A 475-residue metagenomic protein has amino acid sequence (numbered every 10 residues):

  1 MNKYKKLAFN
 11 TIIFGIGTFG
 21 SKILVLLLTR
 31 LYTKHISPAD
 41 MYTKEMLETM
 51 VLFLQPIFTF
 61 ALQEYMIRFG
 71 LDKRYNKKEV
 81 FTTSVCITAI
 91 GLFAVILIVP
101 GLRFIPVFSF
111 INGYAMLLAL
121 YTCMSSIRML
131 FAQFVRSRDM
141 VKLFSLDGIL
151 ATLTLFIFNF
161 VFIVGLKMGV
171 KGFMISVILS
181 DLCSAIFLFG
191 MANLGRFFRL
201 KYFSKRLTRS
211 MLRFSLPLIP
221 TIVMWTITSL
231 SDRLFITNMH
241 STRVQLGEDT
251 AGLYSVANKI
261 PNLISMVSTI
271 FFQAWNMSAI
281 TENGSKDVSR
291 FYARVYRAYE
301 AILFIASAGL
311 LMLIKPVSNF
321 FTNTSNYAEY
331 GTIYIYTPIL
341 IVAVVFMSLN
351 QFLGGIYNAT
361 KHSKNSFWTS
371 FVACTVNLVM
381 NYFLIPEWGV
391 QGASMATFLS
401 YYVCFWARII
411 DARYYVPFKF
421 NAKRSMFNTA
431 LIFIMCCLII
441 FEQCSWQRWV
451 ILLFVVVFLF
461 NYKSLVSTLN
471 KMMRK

Functional and structural regions predicted by a protein language model:
M1-L7, M116, V170, M174 (+5 more regions): Interhelical loop/hinge segments that connect adjacent transmembrane helices in multipass membrane
K3-Q63, I96-P100, A151-F156, R213-M239: Signature of the first transmembrane helix
N10-V25, A151, S176-L188, A192 (+3 more regions): Transmembrane helical elements of multi-pass membrane transporters/channels
R30, D40-F58, T250-S268, R297-A301 (+1 more regions): Alpha-helical transmembrane segments of polytopic membrane transporters and translocases
A39, L102-L118, E248, L311-V345: Interfacial segments at transmembrane-helix termini and the short loops linking adjacent helices
F58-R74, P261-Y296, G354-A359: Helix-loop junctions and terminal segments of transmembrane helices in multi-pass membrane transport/translocation
M116, D147-G195, F214, T221 (+2 more regions): Hydrophobic alpha-helical transmembrane segments
L438-K475: Membrane-proximal transmembrane or re-entrant/amphipathic helices at the cytosolic face
